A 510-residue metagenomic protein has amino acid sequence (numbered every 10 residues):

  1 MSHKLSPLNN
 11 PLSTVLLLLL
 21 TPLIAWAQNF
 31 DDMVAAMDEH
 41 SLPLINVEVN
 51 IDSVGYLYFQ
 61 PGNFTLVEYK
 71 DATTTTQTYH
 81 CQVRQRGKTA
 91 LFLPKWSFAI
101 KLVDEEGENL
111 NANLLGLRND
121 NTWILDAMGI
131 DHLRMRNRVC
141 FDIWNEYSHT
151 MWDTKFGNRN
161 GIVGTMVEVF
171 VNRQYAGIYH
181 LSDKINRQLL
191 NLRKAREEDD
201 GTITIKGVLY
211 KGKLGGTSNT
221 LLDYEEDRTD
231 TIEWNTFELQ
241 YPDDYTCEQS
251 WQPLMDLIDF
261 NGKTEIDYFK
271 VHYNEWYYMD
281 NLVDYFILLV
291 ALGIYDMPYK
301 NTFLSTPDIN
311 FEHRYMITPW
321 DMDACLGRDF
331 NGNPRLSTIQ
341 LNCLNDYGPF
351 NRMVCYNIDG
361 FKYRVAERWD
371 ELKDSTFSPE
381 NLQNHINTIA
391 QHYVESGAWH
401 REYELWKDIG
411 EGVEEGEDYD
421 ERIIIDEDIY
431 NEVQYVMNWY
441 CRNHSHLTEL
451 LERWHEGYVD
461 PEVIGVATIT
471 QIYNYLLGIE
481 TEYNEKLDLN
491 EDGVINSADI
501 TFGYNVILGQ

Functional and structural regions predicted by a protein language model:
M1-N9: N-terminal secretory signal peptides that target proteins for export/translocation
S13-L23: Bacterial N-terminal signal peptides
Q28-V139: Conserved NTP-binding catalytic cores of kinases and kinase-like/nucleotidyltransferase enzymes across multiple kinase
L57, N111-L114, R136-R138, Y179-L181 (+4 more regions): Short, solvent-exposed loop/turn and secondary-structure capping segments
Y79, T89, L93, P242-Y299 (+2 more regions): Middle-to-C-terminal accessory/interaction subdomains
F98-K101, T122-A127, R134, D142 (+7 more regions): Structural recognition of the beta-strand scaffold that forms the well-ordered cores of secreted hydrolase catalytic
D104-G107, N113, R118-I130, E146 (+3 more regions): Internal "kinase-insert"/substrate-recognition segments embedded within catalytic cores of ATP-dependent enzymes
R453-Q510: Cellulosome-associated attachment modules in secreted, modular CAZymes
